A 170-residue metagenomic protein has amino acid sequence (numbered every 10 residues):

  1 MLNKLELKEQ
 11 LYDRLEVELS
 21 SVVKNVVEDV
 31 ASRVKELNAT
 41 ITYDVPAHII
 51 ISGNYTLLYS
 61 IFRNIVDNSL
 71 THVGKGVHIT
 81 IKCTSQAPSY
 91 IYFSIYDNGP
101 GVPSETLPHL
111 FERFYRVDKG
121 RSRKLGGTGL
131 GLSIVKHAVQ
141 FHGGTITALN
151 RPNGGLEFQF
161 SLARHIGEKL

Functional and structural regions predicted by a protein language model:
E6, L15-E16, K35, T40-I50 (+1 more regions): Conserved catalytic submotifs in the C-terminal HATPase_c
D13-E28: A conserved beta-strand-to-alpha-helix junction within the catalytic ATP-binding
S69-L70: Short helix-loop "hinge" at the ATP-lid/N-box region of the Bergerat-fold HATPase_c
K75, G143-G144: Conserved glycine-rich
G76-S89: Short beta-strand/loop element within the Bergerat-fold HATPase_c
D97: Acidic ATP/Mg2+-coordinating residue in the GHKL
V102-R116: Short conserved segment of the HATPase_c
